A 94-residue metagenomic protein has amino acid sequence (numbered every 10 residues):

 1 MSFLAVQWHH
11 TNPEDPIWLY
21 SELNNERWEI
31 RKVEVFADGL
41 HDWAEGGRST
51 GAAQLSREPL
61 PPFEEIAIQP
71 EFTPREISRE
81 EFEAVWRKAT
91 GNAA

Functional and structural regions predicted by a protein language model:
M1-W18: Short, extreme N-terminal segment that most often corresponds to the first beta-strand
W8, V33, A53, E71-I77: Alpha-helical interaction segments
H9-T11, E26, D38, E80: Generic structural motif
Y20-E22: Active-site microenvironments that recognize anionic phosphate/pyrophosphate groups
N24-I68: Acidic, aromatic-enriched beta-alpha/helix-loop junctions
E58-A94: Short, compact, well-ordered microdomains
